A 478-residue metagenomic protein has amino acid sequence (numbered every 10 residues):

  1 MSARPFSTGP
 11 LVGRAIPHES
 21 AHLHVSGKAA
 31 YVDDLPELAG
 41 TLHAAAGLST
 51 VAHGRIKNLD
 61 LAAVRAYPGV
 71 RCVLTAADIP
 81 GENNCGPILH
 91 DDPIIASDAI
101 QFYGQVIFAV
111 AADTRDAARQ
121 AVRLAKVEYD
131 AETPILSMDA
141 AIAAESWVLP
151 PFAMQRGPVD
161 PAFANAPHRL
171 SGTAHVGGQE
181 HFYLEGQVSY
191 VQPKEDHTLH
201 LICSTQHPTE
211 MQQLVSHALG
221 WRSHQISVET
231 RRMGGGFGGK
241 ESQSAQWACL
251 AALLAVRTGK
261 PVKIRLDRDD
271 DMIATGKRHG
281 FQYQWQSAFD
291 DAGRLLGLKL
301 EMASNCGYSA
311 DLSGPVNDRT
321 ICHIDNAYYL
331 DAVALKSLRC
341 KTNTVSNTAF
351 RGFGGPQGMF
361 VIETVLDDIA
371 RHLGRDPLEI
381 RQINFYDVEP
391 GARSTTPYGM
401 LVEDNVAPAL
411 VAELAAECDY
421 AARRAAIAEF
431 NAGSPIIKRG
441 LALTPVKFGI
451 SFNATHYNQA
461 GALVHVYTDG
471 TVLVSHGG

Functional and structural regions predicted by a protein language model:
M1-M154, R169-G172, R257: Flexible, low-hydrophobicity surface segments
R14, S20-L23, G27, M154-S189 (+2 more regions): Glycine-rich loop/linker segments at domain edges
A46-L74, F108-E128, S189-T258, P315-D325 (+8 more regions): Alpha-helical support elements that line or immediately flank enzyme active sites and cofactor-binding pockets
L74-Q105, W147, E210, V228-C249 (+5 more regions): Short, surface-exposed loop/turn segments at secondary-structure boundaries that line and modulate
A76, Q225-R231, G259-D269, L296-E301 (+5 more regions): Beta-strand segments within the central parallel beta-sheet cores of soluble alpha/beta enzyme folds
P80-E82, N165-Q179, I264-D271, K438-G449: Short Pro/Gly-enriched beta-strand edge/turn motifs at strand-loop
V106, A112-T114, V256-Y308: Phosphate/diphosphate-binding loops
H175-E180, Q382-H465: Accessory "access/gating" subregions that flank catalytic or transport cores
